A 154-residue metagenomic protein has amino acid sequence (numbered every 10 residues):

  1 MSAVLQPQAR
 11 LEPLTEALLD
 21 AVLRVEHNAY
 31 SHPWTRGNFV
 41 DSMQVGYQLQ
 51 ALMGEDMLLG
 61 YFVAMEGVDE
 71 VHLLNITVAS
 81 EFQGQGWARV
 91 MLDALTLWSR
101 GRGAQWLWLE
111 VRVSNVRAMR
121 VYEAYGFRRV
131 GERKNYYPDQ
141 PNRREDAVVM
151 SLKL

Functional and structural regions predicted by a protein language model:
M1-S2, W106-R112, P141, E145-K153: Conserved catalytic core of the tyrosine transesterase superfamily
A3-Q85, R89-W98, R102, S151-L154: Acetyl-CoA-dependent GNAT
L58, R89-V90, W106, V113 (+1 more regions): Preference for well-ordered, secondary-structure-rich cores of eukaryotic proteins
N75-T77, E81-F82, G86, G103 (+4 more regions): Conserved functional loop/turn residues at catalytic and ligand-binding sites
F82, W87, V121-E123, R143-R144 (+1 more regions): ABC family nucleotide-binding domain
L92, N115-A118, N135-P141: Short glycine/proline-centered loop/turn elements that form peptide/ligand docking sites
W108-E110, E123, R128-E145: Conserved catalytic-core motifs of GNAT/GCN5-like acyltransferases
